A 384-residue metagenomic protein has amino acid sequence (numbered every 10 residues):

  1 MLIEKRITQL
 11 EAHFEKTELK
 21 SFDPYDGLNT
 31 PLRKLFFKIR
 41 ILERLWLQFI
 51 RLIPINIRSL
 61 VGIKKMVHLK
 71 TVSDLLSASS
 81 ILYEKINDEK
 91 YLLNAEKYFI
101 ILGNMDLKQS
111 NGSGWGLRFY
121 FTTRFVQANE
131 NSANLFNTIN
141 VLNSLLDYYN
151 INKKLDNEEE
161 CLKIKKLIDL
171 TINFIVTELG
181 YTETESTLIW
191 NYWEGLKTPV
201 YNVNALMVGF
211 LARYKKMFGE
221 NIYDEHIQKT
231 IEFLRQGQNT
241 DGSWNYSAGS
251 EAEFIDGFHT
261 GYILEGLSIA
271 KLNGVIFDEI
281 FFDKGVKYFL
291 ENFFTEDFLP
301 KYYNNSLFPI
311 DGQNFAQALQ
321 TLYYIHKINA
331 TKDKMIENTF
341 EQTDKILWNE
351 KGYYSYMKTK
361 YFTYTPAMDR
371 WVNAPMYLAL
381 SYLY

Functional and structural regions predicted by a protein language model:
M1-Y384: Glycan-recognition and catalytic cores of secretory/periplasmic carbohydrate-active enzymes
